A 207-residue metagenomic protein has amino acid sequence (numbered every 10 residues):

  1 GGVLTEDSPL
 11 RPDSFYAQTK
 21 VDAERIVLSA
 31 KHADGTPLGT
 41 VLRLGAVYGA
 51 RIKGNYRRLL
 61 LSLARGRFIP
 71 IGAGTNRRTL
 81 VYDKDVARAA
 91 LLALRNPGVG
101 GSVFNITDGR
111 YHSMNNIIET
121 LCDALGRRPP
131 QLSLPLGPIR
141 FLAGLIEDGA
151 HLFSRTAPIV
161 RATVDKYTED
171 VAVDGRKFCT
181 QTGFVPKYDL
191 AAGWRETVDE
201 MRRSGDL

Functional and structural regions predicted by a protein language model:
G2, D13-E24, A46-G49, K53 (+2 more regions): Short-chain dehydrogenase/reductase
G2-L10, P158-I159: Short glycine/proline- and charge-enriched loop/turn segments that cap or connect secondary-structure elements
P9, L61-V81, D85, A89-A93 (+2 more regions): A conserved pocket-lining segment of Rossmann-fold NAD(P)-dependent short-chain dehydrogenase/reductase
R11-T40: Active-site Tyr-X1-5-Lys
V21, G35-P37, Y48-R58, L92-F104 (+1 more regions): Glycine/proline-rich active-site loop of Rossmann-fold NAD(P)-dependent oxidoreductases
R58-D83, P130-D170: Alpha-helical membrane-targeting segments
D83, M114, P186-L190: Amphipathic alpha-helical segment in the mid-to-C-terminal domain of diverse UDP/GDP-sugar glycosyltransferases
N96-P158, G175, A191-V198, S204-D206: Mid/C-terminal beta-alpha module of Rossmann-like enzyme folds, strongest in SDR-family dehydrogenases/epimerases
